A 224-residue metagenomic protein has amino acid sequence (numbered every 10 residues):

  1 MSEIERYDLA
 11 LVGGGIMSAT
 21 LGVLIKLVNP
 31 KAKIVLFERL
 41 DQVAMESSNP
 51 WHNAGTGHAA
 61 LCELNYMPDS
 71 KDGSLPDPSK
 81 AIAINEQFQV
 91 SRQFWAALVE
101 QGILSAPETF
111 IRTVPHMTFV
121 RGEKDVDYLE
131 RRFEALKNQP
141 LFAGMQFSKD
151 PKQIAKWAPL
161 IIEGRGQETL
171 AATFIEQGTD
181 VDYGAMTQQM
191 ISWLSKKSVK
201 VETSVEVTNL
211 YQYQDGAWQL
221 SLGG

Functional and structural regions predicted by a protein language model:
E3-M17, V35: Beta1/beta-strand and adjacent pyrophosphate-binding region of the FAD-binding site in flavoprotein oxidoreductases
G13, E38, V120-R121: Short beta-strand/turn micro-motifs composed of small residues that flank or help shape donor/cofactor-binding pockets
K26-P50: Glycine-rich FAD pyrophosphate-binding loop
G55-K156: Dinucleotide-binding Rossmann-like beta1-alpha1 core, especially the glycine-rich loop that anchors the ADP
A172-G224: Helical element adjacent to the flavin cofactor pocket in flavoenzyme catalytic cores
